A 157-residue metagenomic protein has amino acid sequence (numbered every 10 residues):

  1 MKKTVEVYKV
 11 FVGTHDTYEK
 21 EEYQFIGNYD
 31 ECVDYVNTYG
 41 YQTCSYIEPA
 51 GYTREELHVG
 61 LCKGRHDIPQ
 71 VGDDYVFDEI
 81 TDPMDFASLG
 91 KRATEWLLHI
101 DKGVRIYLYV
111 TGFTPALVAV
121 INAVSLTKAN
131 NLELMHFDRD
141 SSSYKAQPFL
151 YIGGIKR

Functional and structural regions predicted by a protein language model:
K2-Y107, V118-R157: Long, low-complexity, Lys/Arg-enriched
V110: Short, surface-exposed polybasic-aromatic patches that bind anionic ligands, especially phosphate groups
T114-P115: Short beta->alpha connector loops
